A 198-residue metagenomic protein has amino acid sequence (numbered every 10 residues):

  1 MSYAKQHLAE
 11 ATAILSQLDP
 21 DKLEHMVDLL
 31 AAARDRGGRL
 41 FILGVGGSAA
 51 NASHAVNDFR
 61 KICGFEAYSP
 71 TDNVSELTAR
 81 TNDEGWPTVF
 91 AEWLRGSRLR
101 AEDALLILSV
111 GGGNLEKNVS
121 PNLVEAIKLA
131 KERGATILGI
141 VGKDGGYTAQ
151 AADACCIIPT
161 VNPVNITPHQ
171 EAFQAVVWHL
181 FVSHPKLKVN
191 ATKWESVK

Functional and structural regions predicted by a protein language model:
M1-L18: Generic N-terminal amphipathic, Lys/Arg-enriched alpha-helix
L18-R36: A short, well-structured juxtamembrane/interface segment
A31-A104: Glycine-rich, small/polar surface segments that engage phosphate groups of diverse ligands
R60, V124-K131: Surface-exposed amphipathic alpha-helices with a cationic face
G113-L123: Glycine/threonine-rich flexible loop motifs
E132, V141-W194, K198: Short alpha-helices
